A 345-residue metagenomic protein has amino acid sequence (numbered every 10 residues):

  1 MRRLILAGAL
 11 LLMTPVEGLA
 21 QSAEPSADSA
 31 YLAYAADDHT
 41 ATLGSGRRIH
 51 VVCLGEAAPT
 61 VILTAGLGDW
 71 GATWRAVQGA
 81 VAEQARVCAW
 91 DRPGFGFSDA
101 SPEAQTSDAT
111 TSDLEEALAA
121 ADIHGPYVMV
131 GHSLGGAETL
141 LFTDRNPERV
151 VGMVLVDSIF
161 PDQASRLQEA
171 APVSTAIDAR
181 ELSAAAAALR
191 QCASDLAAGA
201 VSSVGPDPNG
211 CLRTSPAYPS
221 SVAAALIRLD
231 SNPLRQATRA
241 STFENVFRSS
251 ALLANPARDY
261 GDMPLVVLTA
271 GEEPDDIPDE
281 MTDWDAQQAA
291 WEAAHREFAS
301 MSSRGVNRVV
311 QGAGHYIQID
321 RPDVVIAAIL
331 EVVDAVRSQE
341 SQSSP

Functional and structural regions predicted by a protein language model:
A7-P15: Bacterial N-terminal signal peptides
A27-R48: N-terminal cap/lid segment of alpha/beta-hydrolase-fold proteins
L43-F97: Conserved HGGG/HGGXW glycine-rich cap/lid loop of the alpha/beta-hydrolase fold
V52, R92-V130, N146, F160 (+1 more regions): Active-site loop/oxyanion-hole signature of alpha/beta-hydrolase fold enzymes
G125-E169: Conserved hydrolase catalytic core segment
V154-D195: Flexible "cap/lid" loop of the alpha/beta hydrolase fold
Y218-V309: Conserved serine/cysteine hydrolase catalytic core
M301-P345: Catalytic active-site module of serine/aspartate enzymes centered on a nucleophile-bearing elbow/loop
